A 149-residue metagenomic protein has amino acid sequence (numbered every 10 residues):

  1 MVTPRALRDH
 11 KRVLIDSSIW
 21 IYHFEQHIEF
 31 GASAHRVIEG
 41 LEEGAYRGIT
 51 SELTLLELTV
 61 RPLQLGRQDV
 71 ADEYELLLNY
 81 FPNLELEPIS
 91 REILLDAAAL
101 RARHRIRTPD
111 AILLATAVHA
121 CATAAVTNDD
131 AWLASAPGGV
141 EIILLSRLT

Functional and structural regions predicted by a protein language model:
M1-T50, L63-L76, D130, I143-T149: Short, well-structured N-terminal submotif of metal-dependent ribonuclease cores
V2-P4, L84-D130: Active-site neighborhoods of divalent-metal-dependent phosphate/nucleic-acid chemistry enzymes
Y22-F24, R61, A97, S135: Residues that scaffold the ATP/ADP-binding catalytic core of kinase and kinase-like folds
L55, A115, A131-W132, T149: Conserved beta-strand edge residues that scaffold enzyme active sites
R61, G66-Q68, D72-A98: Domain-scale selection of a single, long terminal region that carries the protein's primary operational module
W132-G139: Short loop/helix-cap segments at secondary-structure boundaries that form the rim of catalytic
